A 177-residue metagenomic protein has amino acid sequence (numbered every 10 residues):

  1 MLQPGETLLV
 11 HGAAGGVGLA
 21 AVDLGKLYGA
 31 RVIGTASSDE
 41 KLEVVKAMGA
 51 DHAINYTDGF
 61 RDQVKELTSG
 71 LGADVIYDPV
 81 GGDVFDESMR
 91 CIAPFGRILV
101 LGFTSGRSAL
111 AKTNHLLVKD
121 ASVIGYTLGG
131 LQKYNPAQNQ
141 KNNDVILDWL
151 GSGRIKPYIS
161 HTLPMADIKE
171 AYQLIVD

Functional and structural regions predicted by a protein language model:
M1-Y28: Short internal alpha-helix immediately C-terminal to a glycine-rich phosphate-binding loop in Rossmann-like
Q3, I92-A93, L117: Helix-to-beta-strand junctions that scaffold the AdoMet/dcAdoMet cofactor pocket in Class I SAM-dependent enzymes
G5, A50, G72-A73, I155 (+1 more regions): Local beta-strand N-terminus motif with an aromatic residue
E6, G96-R97, A121: Glycine-centered, small-residue-biased loops immediately flanking beta-strands in adenine/cofactor-binding cores
V10, K26-E87, N135-K141: Adenosine-nucleotide cofactor-binding segment
P94-S108: ADP-ribose/adenylate-binding Rossmann-like module
S105-K119: Rossmann-fold NAD(P)-binding glycine/threonine-rich loop
P136-D177: C-terminal hydrophobic helical "lid"/dimerization subdomain of Rossmann-like NAD(P)H-dependent oxidoreductases
